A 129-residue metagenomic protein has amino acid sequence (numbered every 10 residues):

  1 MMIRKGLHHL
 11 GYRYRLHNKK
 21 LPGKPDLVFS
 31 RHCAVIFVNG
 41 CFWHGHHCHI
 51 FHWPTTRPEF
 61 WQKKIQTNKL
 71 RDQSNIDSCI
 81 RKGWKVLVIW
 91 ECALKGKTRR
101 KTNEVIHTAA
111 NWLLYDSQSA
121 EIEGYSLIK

Functional and structural regions predicted by a protein language model:
M1-V88, L94-K129: Nucleic-acid endo/exonuclease domains
